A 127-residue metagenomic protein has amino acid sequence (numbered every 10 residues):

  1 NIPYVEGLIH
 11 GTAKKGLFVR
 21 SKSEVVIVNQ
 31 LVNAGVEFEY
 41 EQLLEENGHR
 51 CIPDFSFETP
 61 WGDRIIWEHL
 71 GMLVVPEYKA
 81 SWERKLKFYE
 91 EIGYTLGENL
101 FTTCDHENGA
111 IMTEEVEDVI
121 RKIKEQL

Functional and structural regions predicted by a protein language model:
N1-E39: Solvent-exposed, charged helical/coil patches that constitute nucleic-acid or partner-interaction surfaces
K14, I52-K87: Short beta-strand-loop-alpha-helix junction that forms the active-site gateway of nucleic-acid-processing nucleases
L17, Q30-W61: Active-site metal-binding core of divalent-cation-utilizing nuclease and nuclease-like domains
K22-V26, R50, R84: Short, well-structured alpha-helical interface segments that form or flank functional binding sites
L31-V32, L86, E90: Class I S-adenosyl-L-methionine
V36, D63, T95-E98: Short glycine-/polar-rich loops that comprise or flank the Walker A/P-loop and associated switch/sensor motifs
L44-R50, V75-P76, H106-M112: Acidic-and-aromatic substrate-binding clefts and catalytic sites of carbohydrate-active enzymes
E91-L127: Basic, glycine-rich
